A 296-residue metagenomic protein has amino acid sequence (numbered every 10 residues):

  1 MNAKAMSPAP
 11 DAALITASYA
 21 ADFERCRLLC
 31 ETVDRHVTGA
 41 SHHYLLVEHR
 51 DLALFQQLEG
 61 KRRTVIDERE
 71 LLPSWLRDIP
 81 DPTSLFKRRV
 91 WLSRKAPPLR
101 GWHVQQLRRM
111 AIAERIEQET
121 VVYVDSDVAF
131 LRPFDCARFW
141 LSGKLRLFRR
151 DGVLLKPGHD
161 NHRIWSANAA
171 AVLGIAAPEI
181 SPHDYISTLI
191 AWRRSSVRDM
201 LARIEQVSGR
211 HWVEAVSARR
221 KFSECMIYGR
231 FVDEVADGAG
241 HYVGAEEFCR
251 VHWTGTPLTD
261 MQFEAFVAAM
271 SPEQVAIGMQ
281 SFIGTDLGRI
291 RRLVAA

Functional and structural regions predicted by a protein language model:
M1-E31: N-proximal low-complexity "stem/linker" segments adjacent to membrane-targeting elements
E31-A40: Short, acidic, metal-binding catalytic loop of nucleotide-sugar glycosyltransferases
A40-L54, V65-S74: Short beta-strand/loop segment that forms part of the nucleotide-sugar
L52-T64, I290-A295: Short, aromatic/basic amphipathic alpha-helical patches
L58-I112: Active-site-proximal specificity loops/subdomain of glycosyltransferases
R108-L147: GT-A fold catalytic core of metal-dependent nucleotide-sugar glycosyltransferases, centered on the diacidic
F134-E214: Conserved catalytic core of nucleotide-sugar-dependent glycosyltransferases
I204-A296: A glycosyltransferase accessory/donor-loop signature
